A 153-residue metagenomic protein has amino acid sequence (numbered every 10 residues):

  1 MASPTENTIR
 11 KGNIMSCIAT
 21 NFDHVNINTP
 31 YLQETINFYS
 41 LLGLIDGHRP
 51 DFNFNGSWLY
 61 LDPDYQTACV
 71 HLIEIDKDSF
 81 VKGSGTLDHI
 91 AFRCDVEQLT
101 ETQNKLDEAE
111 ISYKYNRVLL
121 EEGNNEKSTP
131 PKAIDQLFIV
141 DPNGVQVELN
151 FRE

Functional and structural regions predicted by a protein language model:
A2-Q33, I90, C94, E153: N-terminal beta-strand motif that seeds the catalytic metal site of vicinal oxygen chelate
P4-I14, Q103-N104, E108-E153: Vicinal oxygen chelate
M15-S16, D78-K82: Short, flexible, solvent-exposed loop/turn segments with mixed acidic/basic and small polar residues
N21-P30, Y60-D62, F80-A109, D135-V140: Vicinal oxygen chelate
N28-A68: Core segments of cupin and vicinal oxygen chelate
A68-V70, V147: Short beta-strand segments
L72-F80, L120-K127: A short, acidic/glycine-rich surface segment
